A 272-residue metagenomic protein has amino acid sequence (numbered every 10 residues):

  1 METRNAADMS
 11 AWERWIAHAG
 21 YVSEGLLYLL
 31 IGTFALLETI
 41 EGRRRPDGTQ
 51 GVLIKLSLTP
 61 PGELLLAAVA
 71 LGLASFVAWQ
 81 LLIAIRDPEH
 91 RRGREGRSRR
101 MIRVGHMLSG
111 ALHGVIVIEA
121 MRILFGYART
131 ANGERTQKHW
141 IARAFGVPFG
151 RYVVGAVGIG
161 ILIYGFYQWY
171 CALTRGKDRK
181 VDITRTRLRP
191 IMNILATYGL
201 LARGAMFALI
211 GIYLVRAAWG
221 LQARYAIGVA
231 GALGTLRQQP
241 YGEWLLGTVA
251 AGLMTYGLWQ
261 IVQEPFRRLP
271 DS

Functional and structural regions predicted by a protein language model:
E2-N5, W15, G25-F34, A67 (+1 more regions): C-terminal functional regions that serve as terminal interaction/effector modules
N5-M9, G42-R43, T184-L188: Short, membrane-interfacial amphipathic segments enriched in basic
D8-W12, L30, F34-L37, P60-G176 (+3 more regions): Hydrophobic, ordered structural segments
H18, E24-Y28, G32-D47: Leu/Val/Ala/Ile-rich N-terminal alpha-helices, chiefly Sec-type signal peptides and the beginnings
I40-G51, A128-K138, D178-D182, L221-A230: Peri-membrane helix termini and adjoining interfacial loops of integral membrane proteins
D47-S57, W140-A144, L188, A223-W244: Short, membrane-exposed interhelical loops at transmembrane-helix boundaries
G105-L112, R189-A202: Cytosolic juxtamembrane regulatory segments of multi-pass membrane proteins
K177-N193: Juxtamembrane inter-helical linkers in multi-pass membrane proteins
